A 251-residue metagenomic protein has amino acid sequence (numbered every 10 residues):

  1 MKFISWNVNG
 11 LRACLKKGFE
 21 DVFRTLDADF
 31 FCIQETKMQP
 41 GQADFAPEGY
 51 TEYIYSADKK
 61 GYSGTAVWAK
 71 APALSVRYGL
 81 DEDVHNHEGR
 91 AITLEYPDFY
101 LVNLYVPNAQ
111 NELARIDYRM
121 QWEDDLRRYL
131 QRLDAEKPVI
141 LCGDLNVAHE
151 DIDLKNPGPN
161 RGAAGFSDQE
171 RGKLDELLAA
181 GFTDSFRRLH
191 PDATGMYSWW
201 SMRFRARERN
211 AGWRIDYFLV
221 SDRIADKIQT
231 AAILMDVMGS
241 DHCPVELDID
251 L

Functional and structural regions predicted by a protein language model:
M1-N9, D98-Q110, C142: Active-site-proximal beta-strand elements of phosphoester/diester hydrolases
M1-P47, T51, A57-S63, Y78 (+1 more regions): N-terminal, active-site-proximal structural segment of metallo-dependent hydrolase catalytic domains
N7, F23-G41, L101, L130-D151 (+4 more regions): Active-site beta-strand/loop signature of hydrolases that rely on acidic residues for catalysis
K37, Q42-A109: Structured beta-strand-rich core segments of catalytic domains in phosphoester-bond hydrolases
T51, W122-A211, I215: Metal-dependent phosphoesterases centered on the DNase I-like endonuclease/exonuclease/phosphatase
K60-S75, M196, F204-D226: Conserved beta strand-loop-helix elements of the APE1-like EEP
K70, L94-P97, S221-D222, L247-L251: Active-site beta-strand termini and strand-to-loop segments that position acidic
D81-E82, P107-E123, G158-A163: Surface-exposed cleft-lining segments at the edges of enzyme active sites
